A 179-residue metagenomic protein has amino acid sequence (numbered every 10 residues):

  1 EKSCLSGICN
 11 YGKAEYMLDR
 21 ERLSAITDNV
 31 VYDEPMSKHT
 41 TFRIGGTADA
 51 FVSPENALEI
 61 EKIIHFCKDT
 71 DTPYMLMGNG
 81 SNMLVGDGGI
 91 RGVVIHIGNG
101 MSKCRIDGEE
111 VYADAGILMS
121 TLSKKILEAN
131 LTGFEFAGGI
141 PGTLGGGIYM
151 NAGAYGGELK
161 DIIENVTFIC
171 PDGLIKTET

Functional and structural regions predicted by a protein language model:
E1, A14-E15: Acidic, Ala/Val/Gly-enriched low-complexity intrinsically disordered segments
K2-S3, G138: Compositionally biased, intrinsically disordered/low-complexity regions enriched for serine, proline and threonine
L18-L144: Anion-binding (especially nucleotide phosphate/pyrophosphate-binding) glycine-rich loop and adjoining beta-alpha core
V52-A57, L84-S102, Y149-E178: Structural signature of FAD isoalloxazine-binding scaffolds in flavoprotein oxidoreductases
